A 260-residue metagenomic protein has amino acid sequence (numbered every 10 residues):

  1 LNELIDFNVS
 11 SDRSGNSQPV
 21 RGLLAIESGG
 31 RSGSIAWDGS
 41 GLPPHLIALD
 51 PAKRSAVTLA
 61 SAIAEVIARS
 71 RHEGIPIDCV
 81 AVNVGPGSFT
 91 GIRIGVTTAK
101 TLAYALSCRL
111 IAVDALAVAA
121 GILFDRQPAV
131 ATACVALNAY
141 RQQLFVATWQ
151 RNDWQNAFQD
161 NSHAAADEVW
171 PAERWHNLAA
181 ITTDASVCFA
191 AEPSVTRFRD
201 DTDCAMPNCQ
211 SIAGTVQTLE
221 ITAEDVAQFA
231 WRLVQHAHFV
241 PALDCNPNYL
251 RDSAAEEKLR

Functional and structural regions predicted by a protein language model:
N2-P86, E220: N-terminal beta-alpha supersecondary unit
E3-D6, N16-R21, A48, R54 (+4 more regions): Surface "functional belts" at beta-alpha junctions
G33, Q142-L144, C245: Change "...and in nucleic-acid phosphodiester-cleaving endonucleases..." to "...and in nucleic-acid processing enzymes
A56-A60, A99, A223-A227: A general structural signal for well-ordered alpha-helical segments in protein cores
V66-S70, A105, L123, A223-V234: Stable alpha-helical structural segments in soluble proteins, enriched in small hydrophobic residues
S70-I77, A103-V113, P128-A131: Phosphate-handling active-site elements
A81-L110, A115: DPxDG-like acidic metal-binding loop motif
T218-P247: Glycine-rich phosphate-binding/hydrolytic loop that grips phosphoryl groups
